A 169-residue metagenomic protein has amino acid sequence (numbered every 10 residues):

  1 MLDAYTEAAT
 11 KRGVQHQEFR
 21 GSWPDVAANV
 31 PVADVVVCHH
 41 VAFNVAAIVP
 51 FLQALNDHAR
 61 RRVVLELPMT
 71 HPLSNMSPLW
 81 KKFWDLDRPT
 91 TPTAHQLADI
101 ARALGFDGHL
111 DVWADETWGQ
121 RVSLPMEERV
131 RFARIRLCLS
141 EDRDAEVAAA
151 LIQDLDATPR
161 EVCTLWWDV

Functional and structural regions predicted by a protein language model:
L2-A9: Conserved SAM-binding loop
K11-D25: Conserved SAM-binding strand-loop segment of SAM-dependent methyltransferases
Q15, V32-A33, R60: Local beta-strand N-terminus motif with an aromatic residue
P24, A33-V49: A short SAM/SAH-binding and catalytic strip from SAM-dependent methyltransferases
V30, D107-V169: Conserved Class I S-adenosyl-L-methionine
A54-N56: Class I S-adenosylmethionine-dependent transferase superfamily signal
R61-Q96: Conserved class I S-adenosyl-L-methionine
R88-D111: Short alpha-helix
